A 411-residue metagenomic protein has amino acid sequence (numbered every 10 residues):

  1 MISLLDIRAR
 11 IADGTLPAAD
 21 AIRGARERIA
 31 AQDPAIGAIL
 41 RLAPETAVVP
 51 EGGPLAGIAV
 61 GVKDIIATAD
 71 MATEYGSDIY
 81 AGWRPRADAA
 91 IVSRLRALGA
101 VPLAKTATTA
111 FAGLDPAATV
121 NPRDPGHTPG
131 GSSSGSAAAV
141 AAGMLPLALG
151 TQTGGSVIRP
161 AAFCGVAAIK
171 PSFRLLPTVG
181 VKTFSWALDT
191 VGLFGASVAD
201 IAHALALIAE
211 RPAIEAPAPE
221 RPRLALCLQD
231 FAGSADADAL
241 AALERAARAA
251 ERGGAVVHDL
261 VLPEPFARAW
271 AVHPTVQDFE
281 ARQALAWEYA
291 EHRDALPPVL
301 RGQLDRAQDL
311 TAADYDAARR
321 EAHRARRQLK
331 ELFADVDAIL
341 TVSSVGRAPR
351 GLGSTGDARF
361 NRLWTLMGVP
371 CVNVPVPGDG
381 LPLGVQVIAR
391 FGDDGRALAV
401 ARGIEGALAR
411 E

Functional and structural regions predicted by a protein language model:
M1-R84, A112-G113, A348: Short, well-ordered alpha-helical
G14, G57, K63, A97 (+3 more regions): Glycine-rich, small-residue loops and helix-cap segments that act as flexible hinges at active-site edges
A18-I22, D238-V261, A286-E291, Y315 (+1 more regions): Acyltransferase
A25, I39, I201, L224 (+4 more regions): Residue-level signal for inorganic ion chemistry
L55-Y75, R221, T275-R326, K330 (+1 more regions): Short helix-loop capping/hinge segments that flank enzyme active sites or metal/cofactor-binding pockets
A69-A72, L207-V272: Gly/Ser-rich, acidic/histidine-flanked active-site/gating loops
A87-L205, P370-P377, P382-G384: Short glycine/serine-rich loop segments
R94, A137-A139, A249, R362-T365: Hydrophobic/aromatic ligand-binding patch that stacks against planar heteroaromatic rings of cofactors or nucleotides
